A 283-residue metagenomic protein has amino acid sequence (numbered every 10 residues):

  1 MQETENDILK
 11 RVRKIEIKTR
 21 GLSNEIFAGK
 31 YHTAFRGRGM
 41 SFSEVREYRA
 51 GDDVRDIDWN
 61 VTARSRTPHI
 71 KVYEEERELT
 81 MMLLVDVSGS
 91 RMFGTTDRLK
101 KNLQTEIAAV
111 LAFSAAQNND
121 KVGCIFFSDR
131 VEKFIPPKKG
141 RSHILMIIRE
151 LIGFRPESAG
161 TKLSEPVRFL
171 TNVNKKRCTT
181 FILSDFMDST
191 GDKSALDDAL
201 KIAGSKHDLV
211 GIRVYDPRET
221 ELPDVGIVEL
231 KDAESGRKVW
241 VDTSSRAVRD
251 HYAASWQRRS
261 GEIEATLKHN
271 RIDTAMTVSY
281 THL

Functional and structural regions predicted by a protein language model:
M1-E132: An amphipathic, basic-hydrophobic helix/alpha-beta surface used to engage anionic, phosphate-rich ligands or surfaces
E25, Q257-A275: Subset of Sec-pathway N-terminal targeting signals
W59, V85-S88, C124, L170 (+3 more regions): DG-centered beta-turn motif at the end of beta-strands
K121-E150: Short beta-strand-loop
H143-C178, T190, D216-P217: Von Willebrand factor
R177, D192-L196, L200-A233: Helix-loop elements that line ligand-binding/catalytic pockets
L222-G261: SAM-dependent methyltransferase
T281-H282: Conserved small/polar residues in nucleotide/adenosyl-binding loops
